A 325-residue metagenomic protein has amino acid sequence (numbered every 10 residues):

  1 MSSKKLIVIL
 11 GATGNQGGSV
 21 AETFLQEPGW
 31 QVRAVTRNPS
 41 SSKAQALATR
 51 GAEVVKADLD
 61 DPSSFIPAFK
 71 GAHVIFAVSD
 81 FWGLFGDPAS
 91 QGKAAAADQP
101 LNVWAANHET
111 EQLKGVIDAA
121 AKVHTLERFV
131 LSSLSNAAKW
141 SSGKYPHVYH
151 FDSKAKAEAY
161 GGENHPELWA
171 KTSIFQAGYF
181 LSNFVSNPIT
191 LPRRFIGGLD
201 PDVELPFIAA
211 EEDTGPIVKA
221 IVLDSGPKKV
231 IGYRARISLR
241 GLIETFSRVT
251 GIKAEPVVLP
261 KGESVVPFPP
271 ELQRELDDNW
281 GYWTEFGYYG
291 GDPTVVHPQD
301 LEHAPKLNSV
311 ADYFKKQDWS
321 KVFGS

Functional and structural regions predicted by a protein language model:
S2-Q31, V35-Q45, D60-S63, K70 (+4 more regions): Oxidoreductase cofactor-interface core, primarily capturing Rossmann-like NAD(P)-dependent enzymes
R33, E53-V55, S173, E255-P260: General small-molecule cofactor/ligand-binding pocket signal
L47-D61: Rossmann-fold cofactor-recognition segment
R50, L239-D292: Terminal hydrophobic/aromatic helix or amphipathic segment near a protein terminus
I66, I117, E211-K219, L307-K315: Short, amphipathic alpha-helical "lid/cap" segments that border enzyme active or binding sites
Q112-G115, A119: Short, conserved SAM-binding segment of the class I
P298-S325: Amphipathic terminal alpha-helices
